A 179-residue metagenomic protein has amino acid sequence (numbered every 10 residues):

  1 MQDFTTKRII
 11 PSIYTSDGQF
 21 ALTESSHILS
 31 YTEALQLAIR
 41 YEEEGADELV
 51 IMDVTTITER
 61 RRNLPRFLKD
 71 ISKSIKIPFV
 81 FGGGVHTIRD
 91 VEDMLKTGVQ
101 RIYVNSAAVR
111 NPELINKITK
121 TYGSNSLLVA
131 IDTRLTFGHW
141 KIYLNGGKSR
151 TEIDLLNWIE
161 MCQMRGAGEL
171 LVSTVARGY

Functional and structural regions predicted by a protein language model:
D3, T15-H27, V99-G178: Conserved anion-binding
K7, P11-S12, T58-G82, N116-T133: Alpha-helix-loop-beta-strand connector modules within alpha/beta enzyme cores
F20-R62: N-terminal beta-alpha supersecondary unit
L29-E42, T87-E92, S149-M161: Short, acidic/polar
I39, K69, E92-L95, N116 (+2 more regions): Alpha-helical segments flanking ligand/cofactor-binding loops in enzyme cores
E44-D47, I75-K76, M161-E169: A structural motif corresponding to the C-terminal end of an alpha-helix and its immediate exit/capping segment
E48-F67, S106, L171-Y179: Glycine-rich, proline-tolerant flexible connector loops at the mouths of alpha/beta enzymes
S72-I102: Catalytic cores of alpha/beta
